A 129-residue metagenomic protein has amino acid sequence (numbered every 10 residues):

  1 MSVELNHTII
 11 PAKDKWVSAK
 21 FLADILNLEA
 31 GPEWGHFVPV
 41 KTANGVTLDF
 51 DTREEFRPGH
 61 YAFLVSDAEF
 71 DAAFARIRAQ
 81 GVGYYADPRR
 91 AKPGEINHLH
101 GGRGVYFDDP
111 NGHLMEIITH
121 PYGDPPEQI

Functional and structural regions predicted by a protein language model:
M1-W16, H60-Y61, P121-I129: N-terminal beta-strand motif that seeds the catalytic metal site of vicinal oxygen chelate
S2, I9-L48, T52-E54: Core segments of cupin and vicinal oxygen chelate
S2-E4, E54-P58, H98-L99: Short glycine-enriched loop/turn motifs at secondary-structure junctions
N6, L26, H36, G59 (+1 more regions): Residue-level marker for the onset of beta-strands and adjacent loop->beta junctions in well-ordered domains
W16, F63-L114, P121-P126: Vicinal oxygen chelate
P39-K41, G59, G94-I96: Short secondary-structure boundary/hinge segments and terminal tails
K41, D51, D108, I118-T119: Residue-level detector of conserved, well-ordered beta-strand and adjacent loop positions that form binding/recognition
G45-T47, E55-R57, S66-D71: Short, charged/polar surface micro-motifs in flexible loops or helix N-caps
